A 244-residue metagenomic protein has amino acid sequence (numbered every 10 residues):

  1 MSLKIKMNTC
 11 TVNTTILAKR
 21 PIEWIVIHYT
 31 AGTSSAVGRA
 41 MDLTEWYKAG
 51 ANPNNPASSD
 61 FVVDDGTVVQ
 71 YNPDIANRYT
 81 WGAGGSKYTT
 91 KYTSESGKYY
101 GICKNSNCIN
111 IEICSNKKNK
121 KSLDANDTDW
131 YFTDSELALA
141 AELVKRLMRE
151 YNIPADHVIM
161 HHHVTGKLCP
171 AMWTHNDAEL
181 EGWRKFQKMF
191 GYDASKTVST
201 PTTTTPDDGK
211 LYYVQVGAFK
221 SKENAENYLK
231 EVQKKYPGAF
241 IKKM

Functional and structural regions predicted by a protein language model:
M1-K104: N-terminal catalytic cores of peptidoglycan-degrading enzymes
L3-K6, L17-K19, I102-N110, C114-D208: Basic/polar, cationic surfaces and motifs that engage anionic cell-wall and phosphate/carboxylate ligands
E23, A57, N107-I109, K210 (+1 more regions): Envelope-exposed proteins and targeting segments
Y29-A31, D65, N72, L147-Y151 (+2 more regions): Sec/Tat-exported extracytoplasmic proteins
Y29-A31, I75, I113-S115, H162-V164 (+1 more regions): A mature extracytoplasmic/lumenal domain signature
S34-A36, G166-M172, G238: Secretory-pathway/luminal and periplasmic proteins that interact with or process carbohydrate-rich
P56-A57, S135, L139-R146, N224-N227 (+1 more regions): Extracytoplasmic/secreted proteins, especially bacterial periplasmic and envelope-associated proteins
P201-M244: Solvent-exposed beta-strand motifs enriched in subsets of small alpha/beta binding domains, especially certain
